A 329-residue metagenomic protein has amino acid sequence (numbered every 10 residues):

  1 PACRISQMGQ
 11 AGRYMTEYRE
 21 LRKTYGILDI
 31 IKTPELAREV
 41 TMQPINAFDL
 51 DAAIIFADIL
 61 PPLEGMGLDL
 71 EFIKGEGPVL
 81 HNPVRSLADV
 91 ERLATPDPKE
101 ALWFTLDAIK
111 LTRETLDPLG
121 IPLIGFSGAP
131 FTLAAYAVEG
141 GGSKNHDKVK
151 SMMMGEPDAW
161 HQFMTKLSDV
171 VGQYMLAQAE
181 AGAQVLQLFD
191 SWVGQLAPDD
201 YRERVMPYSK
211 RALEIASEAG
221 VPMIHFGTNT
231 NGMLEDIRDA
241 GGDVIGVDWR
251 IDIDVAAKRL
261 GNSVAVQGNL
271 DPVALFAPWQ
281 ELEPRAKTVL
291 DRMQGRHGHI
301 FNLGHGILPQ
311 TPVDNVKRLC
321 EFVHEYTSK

Functional and structural regions predicted by a protein language model:
P1-L68, F72-K74, D291, V313-K329: N-terminal basic, low-complexity leaders that serve as flexible interaction/assembly modules and, when applicable, as
A2-G12, L50-L80, K99-K144: Glycine-rich, aromatic-flanked loop segments that form ligand/cofactor-binding clefts across common enzyme folds
R19-E20, T24-A37, D89-L106, K110 (+1 more regions): Basic, amphipathic N-terminal segments that precede the first structured/catalytic domain
L21-T24, L70-P96, H146-S151, I253: Glycine-/small-residue-rich beta-strand-loop submotif within the FAD-binding core of flavoenzymes
T33, R85-S86, N145, P278: Intrinsic-disorder/low-complexity, polar/charged segments
M66, L70, L87, R296-G298: Flexible, glycine-rich active-site loops centered on histidine and acidic residues that chelate a metal or position
A101-K329: Active-site loop segments of alpha/beta catalytic cores
